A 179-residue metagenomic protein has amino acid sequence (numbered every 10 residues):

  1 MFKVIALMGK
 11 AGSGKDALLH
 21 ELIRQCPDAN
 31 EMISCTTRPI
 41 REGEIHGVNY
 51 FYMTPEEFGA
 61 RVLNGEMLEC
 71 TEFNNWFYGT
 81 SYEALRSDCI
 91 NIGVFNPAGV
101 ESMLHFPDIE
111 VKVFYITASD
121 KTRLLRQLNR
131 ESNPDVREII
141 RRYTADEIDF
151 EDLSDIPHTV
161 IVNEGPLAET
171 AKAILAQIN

Functional and structural regions predicted by a protein language model:
L7: Hydrophobic anchor at the beta1->P-loop junction of P-loop NTPases
K10: P-loop (Walker A) phosphate-binding loop of NTP-binding proteins
S13: ATP-binding Walker
D16: Walker A/P-loop
R24-M32: Post-Walker A helix-loop "phosphate-sensing" segment adjacent to the P-loop in P-loop NTPases
T36-N91, F95-P97: ATP-dependent small-molecule kinase phosphotransfer cores that center on conserved nucleotide phosphate-binding segments
I92-N96, F106-L128: Conserved phosphate-donor/acceptor-positioning beta-strand/loop module used by diverse small-molecule
S132-I178: Small-molecule kinase domains that catalyze NTP-dependent phosphoryl transfer to phosphate-bearing small molecules
